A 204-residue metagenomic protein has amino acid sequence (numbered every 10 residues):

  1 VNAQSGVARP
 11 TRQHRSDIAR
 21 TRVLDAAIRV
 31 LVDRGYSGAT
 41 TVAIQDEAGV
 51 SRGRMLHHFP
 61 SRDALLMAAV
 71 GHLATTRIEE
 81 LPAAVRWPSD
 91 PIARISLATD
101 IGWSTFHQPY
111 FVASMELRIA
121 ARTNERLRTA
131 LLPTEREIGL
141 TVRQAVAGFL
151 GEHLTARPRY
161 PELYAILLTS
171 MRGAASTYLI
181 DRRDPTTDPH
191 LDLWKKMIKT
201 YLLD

Functional and structural regions predicted by a protein language model:
V1-I18, I180, D204: N-terminal intrinsically disordered/low-complexity leader segments
R22, A26-A64, A68: Helix-turn-helix
R22, A26-D33, E80-A84, A113 (+2 more regions): Solvent-exposed, amphipathic alpha-helical segments
A64, A68-G71, E79-F111, R157 (+1 more regions): Hydrophobic alpha-helical connector segments
R77-E79, A83, S104-M115, E125-G151 (+2 more regions): Amphipathic alpha-helical packing segments from all-alpha helical-bundle domains
A121-T123: Short helix-loop-helix connector
L127-L132, F149-D204: Hydrophobic/aromatic-rich alpha-helical bundle segments in the mid-to-C-terminal region
